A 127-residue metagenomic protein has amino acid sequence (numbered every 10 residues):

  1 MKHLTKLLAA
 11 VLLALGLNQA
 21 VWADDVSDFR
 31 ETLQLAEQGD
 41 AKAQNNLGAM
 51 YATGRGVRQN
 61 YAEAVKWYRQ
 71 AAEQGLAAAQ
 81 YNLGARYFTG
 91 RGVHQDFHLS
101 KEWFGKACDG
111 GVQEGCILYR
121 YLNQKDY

Functional and structural regions predicted by a protein language model:
M1-A9: Bacterial N-terminal signal peptides that target proteins for export
A9-N18: Bacterial N-terminal signal peptides
V26-F29, L33, A41, N45-A49 (+2 more regions): Alpha-helical tetratricopeptide repeat
E37, Y51-Q59, E73, R91-Q95 (+2 more regions): Short coil/turn and helix-start
N46-T53, N82-T89, L118-K125: Hydrophobic face of amphipathic alpha-helices that form TPR/SEL1-like repeat modules and related alpha-solenoid
